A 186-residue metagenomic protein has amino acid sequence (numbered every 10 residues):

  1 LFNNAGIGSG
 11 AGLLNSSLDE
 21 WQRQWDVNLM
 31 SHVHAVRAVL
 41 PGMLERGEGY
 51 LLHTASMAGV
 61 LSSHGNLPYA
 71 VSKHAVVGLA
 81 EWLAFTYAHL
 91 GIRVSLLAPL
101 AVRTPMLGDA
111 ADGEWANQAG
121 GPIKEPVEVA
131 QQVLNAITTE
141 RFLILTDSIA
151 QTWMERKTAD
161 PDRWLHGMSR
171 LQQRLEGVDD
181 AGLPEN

Functional and structural regions predicted by a protein language model:
N4-S9: Conserved NAD(P)H cofactor-binding loop of Rossmann-fold oxidoreductase domains
A11, A38-G47: A short helix-coil junction within the Rossmann-fold of NAD(P)-dependent oxidoreductases
G12-L13, E20-W25: Substrate-binding pocket helix/loop in short-chain dehydrogenase/reductase
L14, S63-L67: Active-site loop immediately N-terminal to the catalytic Tyr-X3-Lys motif of short-chain dehydrogenase/reductase
V36, S72: Active-site helix of classical SDR
S56: Residue(s) in the substrate-gating loop at a strand-loop-helix junction that position the organic substrate next
F85-T152: SDR active-site lid
